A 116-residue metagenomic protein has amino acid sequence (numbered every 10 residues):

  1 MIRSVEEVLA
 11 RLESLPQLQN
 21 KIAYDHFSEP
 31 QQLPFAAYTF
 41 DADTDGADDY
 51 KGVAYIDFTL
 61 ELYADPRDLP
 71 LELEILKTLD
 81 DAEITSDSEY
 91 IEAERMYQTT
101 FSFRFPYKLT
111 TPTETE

Functional and structural regions predicted by a protein language model:
M1-D45: Small/polar-rich, solvent-exposed N-terminal microdomains that initiate assembly or binding
P30, Y50-A54, A93-Y97: A generic structural micro-feature
D43-D48, S86-D87: A short, acidic/glycine-rich surface segment
D48-Y50, L73: Short, glycine/acidic-enriched capping/hinge loops at junctions between secondary-structure elements
A54-P66, Y97-Y107: Oligomerization/assembly interface segments of phage tail-like spikes and tubes
L73-E116: Acidic-leaning, charged glycine-interspersed low-complexity segments
